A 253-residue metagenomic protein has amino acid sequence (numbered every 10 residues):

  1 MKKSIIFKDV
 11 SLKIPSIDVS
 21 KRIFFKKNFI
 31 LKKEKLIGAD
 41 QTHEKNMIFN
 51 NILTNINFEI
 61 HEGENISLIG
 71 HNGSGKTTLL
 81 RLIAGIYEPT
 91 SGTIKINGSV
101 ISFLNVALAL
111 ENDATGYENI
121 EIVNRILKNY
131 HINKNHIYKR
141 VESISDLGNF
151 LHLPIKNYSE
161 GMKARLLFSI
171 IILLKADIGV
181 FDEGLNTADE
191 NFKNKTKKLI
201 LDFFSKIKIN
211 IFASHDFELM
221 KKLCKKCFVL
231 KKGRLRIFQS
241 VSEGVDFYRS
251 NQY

Functional and structural regions predicted by a protein language model:
M1-N51, V245-D246, S250-N251: Pre-NBD coupling/linker segments of ABC/ABC-like ATPases
S4-K8, L12-S16, E62-S67, H71-L127: ABC ATPase nucleotide-binding domain signature region
K27, L31-G38, N133-F150, S169: Conserved ABC ATPase "signature" region
G161-G179: GG-anchored amphipathic helix commonly corresponding to the ABC/SMC/Rad50 NBD signature/C-loop
K193-K206: Helical segment within the ABC ATPase nucleotide-binding domain
S214-H215: H-loop/switch region of ABC-family ATPase nucleotide-binding domains
M220-K222: A short, surface-exposed alpha-helical micro-motif characterized by mixed small hydrophobic and charged/polar residues
R234-Y253: Conserved beta-strand-loop-alpha-helix hinge in the C-terminal portion of ABC ATPase nucleotide-binding domains
